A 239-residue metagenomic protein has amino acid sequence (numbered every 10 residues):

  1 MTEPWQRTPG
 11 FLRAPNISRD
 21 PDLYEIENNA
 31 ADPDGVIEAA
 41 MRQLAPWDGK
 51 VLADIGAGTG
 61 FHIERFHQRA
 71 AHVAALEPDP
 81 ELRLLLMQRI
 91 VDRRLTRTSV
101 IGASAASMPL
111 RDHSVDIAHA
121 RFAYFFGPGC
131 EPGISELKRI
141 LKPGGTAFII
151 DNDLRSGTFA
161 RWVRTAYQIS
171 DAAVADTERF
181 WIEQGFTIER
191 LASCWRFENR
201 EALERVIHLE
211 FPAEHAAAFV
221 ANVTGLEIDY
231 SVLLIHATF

Functional and structural regions predicted by a protein language model:
M1-D48, F61-R65, E204, E210: Conserved class I S-adenosyl-L-methionine
D32, T59, F180-I182, T187-F239: Conserved Class I S-adenosyl-L-methionine
K50, A71, D116: Conserved acidic residues
A53, T59-S107: Class I SAM-dependent methyltransferase SAM/SAH-binding core
A106-A118: A short acidic, Gly/Pro-enriched loop at the edge of an enzyme's catalytic core that lines a small-molecule cofactor
D116-C130: A short SAM/SAH-binding and catalytic strip from SAM-dependent methyltransferases
E131-P143: A short glycine-rich, Lys/Arg-flanked "PGG" loop and its adjoining helix->strand segment in the class I
T146-D176: Conserved class I S-adenosyl-L-methionine
